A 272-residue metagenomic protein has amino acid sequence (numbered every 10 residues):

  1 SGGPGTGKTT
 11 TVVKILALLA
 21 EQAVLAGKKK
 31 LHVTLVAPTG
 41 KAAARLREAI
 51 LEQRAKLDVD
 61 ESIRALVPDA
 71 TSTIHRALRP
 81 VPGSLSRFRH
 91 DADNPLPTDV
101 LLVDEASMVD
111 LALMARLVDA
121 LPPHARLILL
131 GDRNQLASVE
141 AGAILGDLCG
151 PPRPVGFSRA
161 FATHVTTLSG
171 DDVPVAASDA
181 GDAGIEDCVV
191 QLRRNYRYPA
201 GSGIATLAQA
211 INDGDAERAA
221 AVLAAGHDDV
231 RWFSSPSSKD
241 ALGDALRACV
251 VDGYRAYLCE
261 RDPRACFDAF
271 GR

Functional and structural regions predicted by a protein language model:
P4, A106: The conserved Walker
K8: Conserved lysine of the Walker
T11, I15: Hydrophobic positions on the alpha1 helix immediately C-terminal to the Walker A/P-loop
L18-L31, R54-L57: Post-Walker A helix-loop "phosphate-sensing" segment adjacent to the P-loop in P-loop NTPases
V36-P97: Inter-Walker segment of RecA-like/P-loop motor cores
A65-L66, G83-D99, D110, A115-A125 (+1 more regions): Short basic/glycine-enriched coil/helix segment immediately N-terminal to the Walker B
E105, G131: Walker B catalytic acidic pair
N134-R272: Conserved helicase motor core of P-loop NTPases
